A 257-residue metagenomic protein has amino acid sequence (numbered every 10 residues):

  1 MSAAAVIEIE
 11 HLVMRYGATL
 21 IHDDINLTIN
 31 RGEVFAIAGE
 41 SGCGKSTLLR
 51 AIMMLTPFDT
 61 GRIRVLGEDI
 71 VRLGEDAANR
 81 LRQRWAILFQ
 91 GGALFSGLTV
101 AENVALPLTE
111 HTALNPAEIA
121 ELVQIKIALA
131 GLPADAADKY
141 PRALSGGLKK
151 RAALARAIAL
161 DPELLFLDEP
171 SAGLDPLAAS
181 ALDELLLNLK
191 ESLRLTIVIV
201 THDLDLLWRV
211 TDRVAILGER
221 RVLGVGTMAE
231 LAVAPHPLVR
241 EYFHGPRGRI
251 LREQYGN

Functional and structural regions predicted by a protein language model:
A38-E40: The feature captures the beta-strand-to-loop junction immediately N-terminal to the Walker
M53: Helix-to-loop junction immediately C-terminal to a conserved catalytic motif
D69, A117-D135: Conserved ABC ATPase "signature" region
Y140-L144, L148: Conserved ABC ATPase signature
D161: Conserved catalytic motifs of ABC-family nucleotide-binding domains
L165-D168: Catalytic Walker B motif of ABC-type/P-loop ATPase nucleotide-binding domains
